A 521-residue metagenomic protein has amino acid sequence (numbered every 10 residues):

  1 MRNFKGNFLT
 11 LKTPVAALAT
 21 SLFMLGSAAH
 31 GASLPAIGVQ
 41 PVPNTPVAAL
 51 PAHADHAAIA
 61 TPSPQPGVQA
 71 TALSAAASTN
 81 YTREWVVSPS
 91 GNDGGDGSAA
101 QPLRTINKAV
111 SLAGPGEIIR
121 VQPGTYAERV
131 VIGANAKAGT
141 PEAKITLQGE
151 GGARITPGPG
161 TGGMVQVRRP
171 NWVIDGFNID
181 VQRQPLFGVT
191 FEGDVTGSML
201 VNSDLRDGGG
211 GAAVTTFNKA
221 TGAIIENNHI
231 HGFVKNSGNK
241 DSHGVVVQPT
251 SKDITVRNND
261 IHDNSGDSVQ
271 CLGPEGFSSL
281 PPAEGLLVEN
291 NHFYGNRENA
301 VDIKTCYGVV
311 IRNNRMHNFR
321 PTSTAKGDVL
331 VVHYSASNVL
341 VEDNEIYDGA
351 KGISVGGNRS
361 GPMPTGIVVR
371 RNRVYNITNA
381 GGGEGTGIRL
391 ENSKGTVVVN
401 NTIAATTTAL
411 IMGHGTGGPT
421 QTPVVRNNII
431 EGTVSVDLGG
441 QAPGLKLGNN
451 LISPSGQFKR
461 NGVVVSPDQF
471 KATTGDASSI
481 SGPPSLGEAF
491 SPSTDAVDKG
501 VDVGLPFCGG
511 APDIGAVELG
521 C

Functional and structural regions predicted by a protein language model:
A16-S27: Bacterial N-terminal signal peptides
I59, G67-A75, V464-C521: Surface beta-loop-beta hairpin patches that serve as ligand-binding interfaces in beta-rich domains
E84, G116-I118, R129, K144 (+18 more regions): Detector for repetitive beta-architecture
P89-V131, D513-A516: Acidic Gly/Asp/Thr-rich repetitive segments characteristic of extracellular carbohydrate-active and adhesion proteins
N107, S111-P115, A127-T146, R154-G197 (+3 more regions): Extracellular beta-strand-rich solenoid/capping regions of secreted or surface-exposed proteins that bind or remodel
R129-V131, E142, L340-I346, G357-A489: Predominantly extracellular beta-rich ligand-binding scaffolds that present long acidic/polar faces for carbohydrate
V131-N135, G158-V165, R183-E192, G208-F217 (+8 more regions): Extracellular beta-strand/beta-solenoid scaffold signature
